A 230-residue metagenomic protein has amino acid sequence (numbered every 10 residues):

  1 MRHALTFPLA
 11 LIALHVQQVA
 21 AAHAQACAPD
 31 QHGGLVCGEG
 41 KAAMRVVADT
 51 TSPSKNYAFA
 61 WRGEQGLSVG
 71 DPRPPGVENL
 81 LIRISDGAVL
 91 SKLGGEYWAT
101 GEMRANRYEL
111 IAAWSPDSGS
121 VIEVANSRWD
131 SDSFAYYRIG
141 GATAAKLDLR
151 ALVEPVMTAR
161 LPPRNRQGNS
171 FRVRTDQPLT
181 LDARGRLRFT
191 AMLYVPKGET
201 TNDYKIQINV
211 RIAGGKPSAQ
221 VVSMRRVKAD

Functional and structural regions predicted by a protein language model:
M1-P8, V16: Bacterial N-terminal signal peptides that target proteins for export
A13-A21: C-terminal segment of classical bacterial N-terminal signal peptides
A24-T51, S133, G141-D148, V153-D230: Acidic, small-residue rich beta-repeat scaffolds with periodic aromatic anchors
A48-A113: Short N-terminal edge-element motif at the start of the domain
Q65-L67, S127-D130, Y194-G198: Short glycine/acidic-enriched loop and turn motifs that connect beta-strands
D71-V77, R128-D132, T200-D203: Short, solvent-exposed loop/turn segments at conserved positions within beta-propeller repeat blades
P116-D117: Residue-level detector of Asp-centered blade-edge/turn motifs that repeat once per structural unit in beta-propeller
